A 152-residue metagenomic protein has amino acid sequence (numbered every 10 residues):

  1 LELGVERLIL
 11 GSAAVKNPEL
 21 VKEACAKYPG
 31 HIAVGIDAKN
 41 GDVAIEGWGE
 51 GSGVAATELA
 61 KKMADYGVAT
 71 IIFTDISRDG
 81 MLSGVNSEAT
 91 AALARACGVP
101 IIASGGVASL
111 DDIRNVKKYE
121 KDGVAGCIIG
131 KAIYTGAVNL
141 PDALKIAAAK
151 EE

Functional and structural regions predicted by a protein language model:
L1, V21-K27, K117-C127, I133-E152: C-terminal helical cap(s) of enzyme catalytic domains, especially alpha/beta-barrels
L1-D79: Conserved anion-binding
L1-G4, E19-L20, E88-G123, A143: Catalytic cores of alpha/beta
A13-A14, I36-A38, G84, V99-D111 (+1 more regions): Glycine-rich beta-to-alpha transition loops that act as phosphate-gripper elements at the mouths of alpha/beta enzyme
V15, E19, V54, E58 (+3 more regions): Conserved active-site and cofactor/substrate-binding residues in soluble primary-metabolism enzymes
L20-K22, A44-G47, L82-V85, I113-N115 (+1 more regions): Short, well-ordered secondary-structure micro-motifs
V34, I71, L93, V116 (+1 more regions): Conserved, mostly hydrophobic/aromatic
D42, R78-S83, S109, T135: Short, small-residue-enriched loops and turns at beta-alpha junctions that line or gate enzyme active sites
